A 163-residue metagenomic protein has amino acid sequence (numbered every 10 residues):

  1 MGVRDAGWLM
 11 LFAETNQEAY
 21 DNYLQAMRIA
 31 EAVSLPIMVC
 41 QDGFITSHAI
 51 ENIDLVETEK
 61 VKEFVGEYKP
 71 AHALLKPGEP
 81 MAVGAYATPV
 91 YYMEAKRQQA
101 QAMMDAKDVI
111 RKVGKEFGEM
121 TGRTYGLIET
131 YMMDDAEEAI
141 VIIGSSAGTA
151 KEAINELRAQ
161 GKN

Functional and structural regions predicted by a protein language model:
M1-G43, E67-Y68: Conserved thiamine diphosphate
L9-E14, E137-I143: Short glycine-rich or small-residue beta-strand-to-loop segments that form or flank ligand, phosphate, metal/Fe-S
N16-Q17, F44-T46, I143-T149: Gly/Ser/Thr-rich loops at beta-strand to alpha-helix junctions that form or flank small-molecule/cofactor-binding
D21-L24, A49-N52, K151-I154: A short secondary-structure junction signal
L35-I37, E79, A136-V141, K162: Structural beta-strand/beta-sheet cores of well-ordered domains, especially the beta-sheet scaffolds that support
I37-E129: Conformationally flexible catalytic loops at phosphate/diphosphate-handling active centers
E116-A139, K151, N155: Glycine-/acidic-rich phosphate or pyrophosphate-binding loops and their flanking alpha/beta elements
A153-N163: Short helix-loop-beta junction
